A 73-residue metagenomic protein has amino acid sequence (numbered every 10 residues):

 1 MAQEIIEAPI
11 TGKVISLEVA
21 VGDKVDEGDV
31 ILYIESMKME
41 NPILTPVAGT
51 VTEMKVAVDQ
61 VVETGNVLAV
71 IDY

Functional and structural regions predicted by a protein language model:
M1-K13, Y33-P46, Y73: Short beta-strand-turn/beta-hairpin segments enriched in glycine/proline and small hydrophobics that form edge-strand
S16-A20, E53-V56: Short histidine-centered loop motifs in beta-beta connectors
A20-Y33, V58-L68: Short, well-structured beta-strand-loop connectors
D26, I43-L44, T52, V62: Low-complexity, compositionally biased segments
T52, A69-Y73: Short alpha-helical linear motifs
